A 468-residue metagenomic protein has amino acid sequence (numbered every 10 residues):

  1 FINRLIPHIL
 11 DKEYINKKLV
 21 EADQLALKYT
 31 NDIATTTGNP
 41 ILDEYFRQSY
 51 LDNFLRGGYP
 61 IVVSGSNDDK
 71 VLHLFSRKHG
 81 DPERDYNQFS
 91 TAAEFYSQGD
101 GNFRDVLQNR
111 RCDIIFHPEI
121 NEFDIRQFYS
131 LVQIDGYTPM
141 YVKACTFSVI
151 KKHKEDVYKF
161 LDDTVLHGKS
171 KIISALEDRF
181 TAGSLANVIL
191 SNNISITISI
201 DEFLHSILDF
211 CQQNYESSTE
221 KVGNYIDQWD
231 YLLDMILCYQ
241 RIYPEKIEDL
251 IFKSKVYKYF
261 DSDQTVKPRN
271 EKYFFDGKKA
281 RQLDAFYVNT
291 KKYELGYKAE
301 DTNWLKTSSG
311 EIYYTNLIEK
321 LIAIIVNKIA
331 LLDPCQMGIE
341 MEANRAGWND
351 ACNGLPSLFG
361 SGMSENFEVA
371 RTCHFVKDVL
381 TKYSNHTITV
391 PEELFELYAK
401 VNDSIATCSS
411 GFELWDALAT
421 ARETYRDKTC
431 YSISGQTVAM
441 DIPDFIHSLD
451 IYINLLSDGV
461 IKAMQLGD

Functional and structural regions predicted by a protein language model:
F1-D468: Acidic, mature catalytic/reactive cores of soluble proteins
